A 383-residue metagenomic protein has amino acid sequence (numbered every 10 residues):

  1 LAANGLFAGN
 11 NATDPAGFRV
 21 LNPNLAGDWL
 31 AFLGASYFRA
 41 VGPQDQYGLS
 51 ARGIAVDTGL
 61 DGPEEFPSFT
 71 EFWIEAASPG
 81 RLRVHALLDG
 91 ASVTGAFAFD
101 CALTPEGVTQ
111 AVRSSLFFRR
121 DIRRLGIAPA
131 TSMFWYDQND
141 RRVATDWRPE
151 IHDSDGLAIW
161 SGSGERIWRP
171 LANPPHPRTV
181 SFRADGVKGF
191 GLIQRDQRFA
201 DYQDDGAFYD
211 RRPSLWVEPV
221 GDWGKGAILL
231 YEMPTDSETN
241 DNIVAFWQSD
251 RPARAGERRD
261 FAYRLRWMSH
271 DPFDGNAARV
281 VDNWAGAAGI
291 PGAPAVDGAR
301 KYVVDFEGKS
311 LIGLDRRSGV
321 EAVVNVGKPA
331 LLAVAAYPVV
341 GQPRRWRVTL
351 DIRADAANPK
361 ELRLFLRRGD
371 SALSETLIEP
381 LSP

Functional and structural regions predicted by a protein language model:
L1-L60: Solvent-exposed N-terminal domain segments of exported/luminal and surface proteins
G5-P15, D137-S154, G289-D297: An exposed acidic His-Trp-rich patch
L25, L30-P43, I127, S132-D260 (+2 more regions): A contiguous, surface-exposed recognition patch within enzymatic or periplasmic domains that forms
A51-T104, G224-D236, N240: Extended, loop-rich substrate-binding clefts of extracytoplasmic carbohydrate-active enzymes
A86-G90, C101-L103, L116, P129-T131 (+4 more regions): A mature extracytoplasmic/lumenal domain signature
G95, I122-P129, Q203, F273-G275 (+1 more regions): Short, hydrophobic/aromatic beta-strand segments
A98-R148: Acidic (Asp/Glu-rich), glycine- and aromatic
A207-P383: Terminal accessory/anchoring regions of large secretory-pathway or extracellular enzymes
